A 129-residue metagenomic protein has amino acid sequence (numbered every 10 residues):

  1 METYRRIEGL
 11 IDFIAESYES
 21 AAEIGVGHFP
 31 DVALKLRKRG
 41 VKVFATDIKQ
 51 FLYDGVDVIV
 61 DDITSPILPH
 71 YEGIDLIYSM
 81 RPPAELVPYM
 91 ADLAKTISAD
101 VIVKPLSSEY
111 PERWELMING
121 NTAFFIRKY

Functional and structural regions predicted by a protein language model:
M1-E19: S-adenosyl-L-methionine
Y18-F29: Conserved class I S-adenosyl-L-methionine
H28-V41: Conserved SAM-binding loop of SAM-dependent methyltransferases across substrates and taxa, primarily the Class I
K42-I48: Conserved SAM-binding motif I beta-strand of class I
F51: Conserved Rossmann-like nucleotide-cofactor binding loop
G55-H70: Conserved SAM-binding strand-loop segment of SAM-dependent methyltransferases
I74-V87: A short SAM/SAH-binding and catalytic strip from SAM-dependent methyltransferases
A84-Y129: C-terminal substrate-binding/active-site "lid" region of AdoMet-derived donor-dependent transferases
